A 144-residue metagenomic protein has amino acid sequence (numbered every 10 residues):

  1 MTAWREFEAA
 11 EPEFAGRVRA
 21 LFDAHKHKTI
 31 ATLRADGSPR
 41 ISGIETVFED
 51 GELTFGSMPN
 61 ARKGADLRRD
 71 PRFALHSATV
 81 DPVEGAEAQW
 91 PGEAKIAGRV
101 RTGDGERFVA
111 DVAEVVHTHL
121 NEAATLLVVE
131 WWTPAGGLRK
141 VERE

Functional and structural regions predicted by a protein language model:
M1-A24: Extreme N-terminal tail/first-helix region
W4-R5, P59-V115, N121-A123: Short, structured beta-strand-loop surface elements
H25-P59, L75-S77: Short beta-strand segments
I41-G43, E93-A97, V129: Well-ordered beta-strand positions in beta-sheet-rich domains
G43, T102, H117, V129-W131: Generic structural "secondary-structure junction" signal
D111-A113, E122-E144: Flexible glycine-rich active-site/ligand-binding loops centered on an Asp-His dyad
